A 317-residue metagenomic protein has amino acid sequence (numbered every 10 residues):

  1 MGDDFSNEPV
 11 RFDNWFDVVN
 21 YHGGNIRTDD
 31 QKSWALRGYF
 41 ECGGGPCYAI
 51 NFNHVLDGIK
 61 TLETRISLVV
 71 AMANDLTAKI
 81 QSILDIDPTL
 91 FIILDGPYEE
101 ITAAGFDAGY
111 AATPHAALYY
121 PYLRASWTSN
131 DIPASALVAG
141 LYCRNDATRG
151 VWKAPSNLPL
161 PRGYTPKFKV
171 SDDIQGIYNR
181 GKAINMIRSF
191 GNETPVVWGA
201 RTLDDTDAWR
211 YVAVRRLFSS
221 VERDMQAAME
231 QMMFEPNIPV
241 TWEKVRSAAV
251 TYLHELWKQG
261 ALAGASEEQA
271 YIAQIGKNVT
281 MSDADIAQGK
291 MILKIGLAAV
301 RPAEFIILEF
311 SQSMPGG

Functional and structural regions predicted by a protein language model:
M1-D75, I83-G317: Structured, hydrophobic secondary-structure cores that serve as assembly/anchoring elements
I80: Cysteine-dependent hydrolase recognition
